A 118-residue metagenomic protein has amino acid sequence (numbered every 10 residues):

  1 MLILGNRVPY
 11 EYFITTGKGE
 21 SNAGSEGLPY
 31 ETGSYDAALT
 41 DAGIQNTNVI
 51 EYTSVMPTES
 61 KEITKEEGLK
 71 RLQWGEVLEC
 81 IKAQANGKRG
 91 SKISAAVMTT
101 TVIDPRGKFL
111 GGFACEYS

Functional and structural regions predicted by a protein language model:
M1-S118: Helix-coil modules at protein/domain termini and other flexible surface or pore-lining loops, especially C-terminal
